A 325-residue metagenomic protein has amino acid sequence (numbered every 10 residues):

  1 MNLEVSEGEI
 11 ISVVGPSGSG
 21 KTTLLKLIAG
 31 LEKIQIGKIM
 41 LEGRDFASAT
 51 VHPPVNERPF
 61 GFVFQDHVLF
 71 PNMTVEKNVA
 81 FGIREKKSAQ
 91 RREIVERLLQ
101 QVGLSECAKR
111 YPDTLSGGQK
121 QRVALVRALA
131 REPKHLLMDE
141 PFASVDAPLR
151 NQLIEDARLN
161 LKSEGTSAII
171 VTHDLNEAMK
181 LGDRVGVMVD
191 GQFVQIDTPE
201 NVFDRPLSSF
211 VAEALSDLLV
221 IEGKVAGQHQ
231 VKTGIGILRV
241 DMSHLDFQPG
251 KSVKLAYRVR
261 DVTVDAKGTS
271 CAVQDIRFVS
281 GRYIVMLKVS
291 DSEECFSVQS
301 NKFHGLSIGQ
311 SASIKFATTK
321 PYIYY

Functional and structural regions predicted by a protein language model:
I11-S12, F62: Short beta-strand immediately N-terminal to the Walker A/P-loop
V14-P16: The feature captures the beta-strand-to-loop junction immediately N-terminal to the Walker
A29: Helix-to-loop junction immediately C-terminal to a conserved catalytic motif
Q35-K38, D190: Conserved coupling/switch loops of ABC nucleotide-binding domains, chiefly the family-specific signature
G37-S48: Conserved ABC transporter NBD signature motif
P59-G61, Q65, L69-F210: ABC ATPase nucleotide-binding domains
L218-V220, Q228-Y325: Non-catalytic connector elements of ABC transporters
